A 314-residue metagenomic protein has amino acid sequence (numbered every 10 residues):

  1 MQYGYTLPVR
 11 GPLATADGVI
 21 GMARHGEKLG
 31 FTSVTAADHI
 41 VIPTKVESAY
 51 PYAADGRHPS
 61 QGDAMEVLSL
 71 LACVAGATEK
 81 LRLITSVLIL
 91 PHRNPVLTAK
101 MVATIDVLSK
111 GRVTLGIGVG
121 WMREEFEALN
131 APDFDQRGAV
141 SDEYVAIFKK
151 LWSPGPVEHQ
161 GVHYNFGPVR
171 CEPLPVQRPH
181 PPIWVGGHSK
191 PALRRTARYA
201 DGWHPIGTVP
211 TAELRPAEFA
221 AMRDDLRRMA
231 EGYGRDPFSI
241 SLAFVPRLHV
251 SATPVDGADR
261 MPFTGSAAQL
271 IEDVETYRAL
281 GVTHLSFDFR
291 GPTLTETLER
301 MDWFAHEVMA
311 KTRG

Functional and structural regions predicted by a protein language model:
M1-G314: Active-site-adjacent structural elements that line small-molecule/cofactor binding pockets in enzymes
